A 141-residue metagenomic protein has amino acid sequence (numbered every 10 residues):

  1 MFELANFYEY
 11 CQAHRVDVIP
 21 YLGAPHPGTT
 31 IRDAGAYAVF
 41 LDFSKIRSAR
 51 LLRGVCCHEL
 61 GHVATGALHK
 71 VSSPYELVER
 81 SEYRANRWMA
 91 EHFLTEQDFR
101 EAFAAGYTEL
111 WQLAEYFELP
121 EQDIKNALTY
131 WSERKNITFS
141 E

Functional and structural regions predicted by a protein language model:
M1-E141: Active-site hotspot residues in diverse enzymes, especially metal/ion-binding acidic/histidine motifs
